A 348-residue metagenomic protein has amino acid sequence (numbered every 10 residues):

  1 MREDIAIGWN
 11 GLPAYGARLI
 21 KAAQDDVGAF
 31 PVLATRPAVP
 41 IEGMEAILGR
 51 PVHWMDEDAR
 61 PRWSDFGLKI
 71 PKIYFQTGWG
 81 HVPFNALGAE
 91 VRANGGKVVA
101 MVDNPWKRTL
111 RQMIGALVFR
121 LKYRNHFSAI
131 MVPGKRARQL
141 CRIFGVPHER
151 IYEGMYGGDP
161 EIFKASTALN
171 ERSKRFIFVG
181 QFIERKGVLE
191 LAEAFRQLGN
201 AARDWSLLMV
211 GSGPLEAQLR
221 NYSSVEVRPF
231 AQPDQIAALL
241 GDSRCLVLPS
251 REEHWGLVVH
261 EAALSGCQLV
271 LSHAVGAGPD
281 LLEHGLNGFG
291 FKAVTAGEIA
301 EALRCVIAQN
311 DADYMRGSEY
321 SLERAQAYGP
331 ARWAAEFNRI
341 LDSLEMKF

Functional and structural regions predicted by a protein language model:
K97-I114, H126-A129: A short, histidine- and acid-enriched strand-loop-helix "catalytic/donor-clamping" loop that lines the nucleotide-sugar
F127-A165, E171: Donor nucleotide-sugar binding/catalytic pocket of nucleotide-sugar-dependent glycosyltransferases
T167-K186, A192-R196, L207: Conserved donor-binding/catalytic core segment of Leloir-type glycosyltransferases
E216-D234: Nucleotide-activated donor-binding/catalytic signature segment of Leloir-type glycosyltransferases, i.e., the conserved
F230, H284-G285, F289-A296, C305-D311: Conserved acidic donor-binding segment of nucleotide-sugar-dependent glycosyltransferases
R251: Aromatic "clamp/platform" in nucleotide-sugar-dependent glycosyltransferases that forms part of the donor/acceptor
Q268-S272: Short hydrophobic beta-strand element within catalytic cores of glycosyltransferases and related nucleotide-activated
A312-A327: A short, well-ordered alpha-helix in the C-terminal region of glycosyltransferases
